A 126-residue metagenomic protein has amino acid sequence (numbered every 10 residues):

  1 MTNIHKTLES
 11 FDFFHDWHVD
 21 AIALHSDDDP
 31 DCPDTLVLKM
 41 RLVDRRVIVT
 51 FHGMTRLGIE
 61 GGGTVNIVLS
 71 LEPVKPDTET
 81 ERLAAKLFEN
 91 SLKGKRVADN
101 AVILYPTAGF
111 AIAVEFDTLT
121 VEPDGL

Functional and structural regions predicted by a protein language model:
M1-L126: Surface-exposed, interaction-prone regions used to assemble/regulate multi-protein complexes
